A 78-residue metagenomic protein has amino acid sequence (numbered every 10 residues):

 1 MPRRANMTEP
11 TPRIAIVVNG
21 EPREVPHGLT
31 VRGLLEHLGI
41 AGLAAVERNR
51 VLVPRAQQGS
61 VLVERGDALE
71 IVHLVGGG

Functional and structural regions predicted by a protein language model:
M1-G77: Ubiquitin-like/PB1-type beta-grasp interaction modules and other compact soluble beta-rich domains
